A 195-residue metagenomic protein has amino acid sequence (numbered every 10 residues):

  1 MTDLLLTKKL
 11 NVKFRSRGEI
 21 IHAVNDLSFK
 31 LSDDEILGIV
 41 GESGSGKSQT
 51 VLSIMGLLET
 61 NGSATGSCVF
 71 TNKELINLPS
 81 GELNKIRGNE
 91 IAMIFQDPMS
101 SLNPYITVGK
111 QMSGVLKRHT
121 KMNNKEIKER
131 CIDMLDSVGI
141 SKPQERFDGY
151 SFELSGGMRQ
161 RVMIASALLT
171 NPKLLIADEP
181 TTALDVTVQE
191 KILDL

Functional and structural regions predicted by a protein language model:
V40-G41: The feature captures the beta-strand-to-loop junction immediately N-terminal to the Walker
N61, L75-A92, R118: ABC ATPase NBD coupling module
S63-E74: Conserved ABC transporter NBD signature motif
M112, I164, V188, I192: Hydrophobic anchor residue at the start of the ABC signature
E126-E145: Conserved ABC ATPase "signature" region
G149-L154, M158: Conserved ABC ATPase signature
L169-K173: A short, proline-enriched helix->beta-strand linker immediately N-terminal to the Walker B motif in ABC-type P-loop
